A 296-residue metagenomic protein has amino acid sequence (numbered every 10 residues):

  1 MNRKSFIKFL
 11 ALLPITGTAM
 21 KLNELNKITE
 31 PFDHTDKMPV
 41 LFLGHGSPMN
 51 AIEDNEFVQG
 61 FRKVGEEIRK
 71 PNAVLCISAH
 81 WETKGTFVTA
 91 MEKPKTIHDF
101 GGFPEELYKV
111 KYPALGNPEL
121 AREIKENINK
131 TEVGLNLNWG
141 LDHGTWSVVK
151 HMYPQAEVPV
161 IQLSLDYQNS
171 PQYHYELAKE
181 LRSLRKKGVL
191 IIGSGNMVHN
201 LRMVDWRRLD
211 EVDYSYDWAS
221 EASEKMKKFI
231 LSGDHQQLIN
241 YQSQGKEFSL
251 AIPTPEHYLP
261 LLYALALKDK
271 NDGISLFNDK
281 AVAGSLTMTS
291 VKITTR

Functional and structural regions predicted by a protein language model:
M1-P14, K27: N-terminal secretory signal peptides and thylakoid transit peptides that target proteins across membranes
P14-M20: Hydrophobic h-region of N-terminal signal peptides that target proteins for export in Gram-negative bacteria
K21, L25-E132: A short aromatic-anchored loop/beta-hairpin motif
P39-G44, A73-S78, L163, L184-M197 (+1 more regions): Beta-strand elements within well-structured catalytic alpha/beta cores of enzymes that handle phosphate/sulfate esters
F57-E67, Q172-K187: Long, well-ordered alpha-helical scaffolding segments within enzyme catalytic domains, especially pronounced
L107-L115, L137, S164-P171, F248: Flexible, glycine/proline-enriched loop segments at strand-loop-helix junctions that form or flank small-ligand binding
A121-Y175, E180: Internal, conserved structured core segments that host functional sites
E126, K130, V158-P159, N169 (+2 more regions): Surface-exposed, charge/polar-rich loops and edge strands
